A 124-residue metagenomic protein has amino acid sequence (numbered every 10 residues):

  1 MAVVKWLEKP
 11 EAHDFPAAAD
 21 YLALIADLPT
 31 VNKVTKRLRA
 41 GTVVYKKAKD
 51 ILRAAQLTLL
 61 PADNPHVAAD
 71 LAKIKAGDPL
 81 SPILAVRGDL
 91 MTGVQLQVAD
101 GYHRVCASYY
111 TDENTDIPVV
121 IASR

Functional and structural regions predicted by a protein language model:
M1-N64: An acidic, glycine-rich, mixed-charge low-complexity segment common to nucleic-acid enzymes
A2, L7, E11, L80-R124: A short, basic-hydrophobic beta/loop patch
R39-Q97, Y109-Y110: Short alpha-helix boundary/capping and kink motifs at helix termini
